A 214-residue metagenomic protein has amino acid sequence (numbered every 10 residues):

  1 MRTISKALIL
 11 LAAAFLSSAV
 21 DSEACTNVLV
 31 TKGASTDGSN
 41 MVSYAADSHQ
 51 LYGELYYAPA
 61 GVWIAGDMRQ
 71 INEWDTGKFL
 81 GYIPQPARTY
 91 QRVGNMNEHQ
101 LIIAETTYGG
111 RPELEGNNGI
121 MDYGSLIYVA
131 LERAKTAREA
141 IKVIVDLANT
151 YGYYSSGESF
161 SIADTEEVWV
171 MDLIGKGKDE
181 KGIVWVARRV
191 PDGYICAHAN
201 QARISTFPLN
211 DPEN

Functional and structural regions predicted by a protein language model:
M1-A7: Positively charged n-region of N-terminal signal peptides that target proteins for export
R2, S17, Y153-G157: Intrinsically disordered or highly flexible coil/loop and linker segments, enriched in small and charged/polar residues
A7-S18: Bacterial N-terminal signal peptides
S18-A24: Sec/Tat signal peptide C-region and signal peptidase I cleavage site
C25-Y123, V143-N214: A contiguous strand-loop segment
E115-G116, S125-A134: Second-shell loop/turn segments in exported
